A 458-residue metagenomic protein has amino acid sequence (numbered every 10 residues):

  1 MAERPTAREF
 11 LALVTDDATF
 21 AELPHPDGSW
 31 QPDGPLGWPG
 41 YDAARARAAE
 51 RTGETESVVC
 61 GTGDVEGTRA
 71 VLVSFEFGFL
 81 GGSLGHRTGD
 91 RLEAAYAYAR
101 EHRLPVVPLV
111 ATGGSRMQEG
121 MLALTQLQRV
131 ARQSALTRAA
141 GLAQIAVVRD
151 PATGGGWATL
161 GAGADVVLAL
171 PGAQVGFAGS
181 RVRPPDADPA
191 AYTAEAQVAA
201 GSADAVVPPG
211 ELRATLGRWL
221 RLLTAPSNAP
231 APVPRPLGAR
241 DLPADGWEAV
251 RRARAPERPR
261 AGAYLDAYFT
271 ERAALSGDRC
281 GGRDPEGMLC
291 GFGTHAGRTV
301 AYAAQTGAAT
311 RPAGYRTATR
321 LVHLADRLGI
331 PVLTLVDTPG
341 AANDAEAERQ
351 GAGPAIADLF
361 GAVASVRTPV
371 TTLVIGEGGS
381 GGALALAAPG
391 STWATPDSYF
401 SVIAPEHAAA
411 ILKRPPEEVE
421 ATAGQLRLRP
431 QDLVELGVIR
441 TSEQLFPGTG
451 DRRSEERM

Functional and structural regions predicted by a protein language model:
M1-V65, R69, R213-V300, A304-G307 (+2 more regions): Intrinsically disordered, low-complexity segments enriched in small/flexible residues
R45-R47, S74-S83, A304-A309, N343-E346: Short, basic, glycine/proline-bearing loop/turn elements
V65-E76, R91-R116, F292-T306, R316-N343: A structural preference for short, pocket-lining loop segments at secondary-structure junctions
F77, G85-L92, Q126: Conserved mixed alpha/beta catalytic, RNA-binding, or beta-rich assembly cores of soluble enzyme, regulatory
S83, Q118, R252-A253, D344: Active-site-proximal flexible loops/turns
T88-G89, L127, G282, G314-Y315 (+1 more regions): A conditional alpha-helix N-cap/helix-loop micro-motif detector
T112-A229, P339-D451, E455: Conserved catalytic cores of soluble enzyme domains, especially glycine-rich substrate-binding beta-alpha loops
R138-A139, Q305-V332, Q350, G361-T368 (+1 more regions): A structural preference for long, well-packed, hydrophobic secondary-structure segments
